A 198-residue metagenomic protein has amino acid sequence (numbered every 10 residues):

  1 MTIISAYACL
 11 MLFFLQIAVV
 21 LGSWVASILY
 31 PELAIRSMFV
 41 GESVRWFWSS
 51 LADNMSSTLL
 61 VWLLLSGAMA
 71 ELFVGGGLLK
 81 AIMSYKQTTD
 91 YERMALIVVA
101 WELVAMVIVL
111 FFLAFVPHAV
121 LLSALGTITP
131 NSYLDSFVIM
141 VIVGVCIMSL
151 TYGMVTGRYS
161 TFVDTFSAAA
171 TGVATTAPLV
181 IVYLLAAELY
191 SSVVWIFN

Functional and structural regions predicted by a protein language model:
M1-S84, V99-V116: Transmembrane-helix bundle segments that line or gate the permeation/cavity pathway in multi-pass membrane proteins
I4, A124-L134: Membrane-interfacial loop-to-transmembrane-helix junctions in polytopic alpha-helical membrane proteins
V40-G41, T88-D90, P178: Alpha-helix initiation/capping motif
D53-L63, G67-A68, A95-A100, P130-Y159 (+1 more regions): Core transmembrane alpha-helical segments of multi-pass membrane transporters/permeases
G75-Y91, M154-S167: Cytoplasmic membrane-interface regions of multi-pass membrane proteins
Y85-T88, E92-L96, T127-P130: Membrane-interfacial amphipathic helices
H118-I128, V193-N198: Membrane-interface helix termini and inter-helical loops of multi-pass transporters
